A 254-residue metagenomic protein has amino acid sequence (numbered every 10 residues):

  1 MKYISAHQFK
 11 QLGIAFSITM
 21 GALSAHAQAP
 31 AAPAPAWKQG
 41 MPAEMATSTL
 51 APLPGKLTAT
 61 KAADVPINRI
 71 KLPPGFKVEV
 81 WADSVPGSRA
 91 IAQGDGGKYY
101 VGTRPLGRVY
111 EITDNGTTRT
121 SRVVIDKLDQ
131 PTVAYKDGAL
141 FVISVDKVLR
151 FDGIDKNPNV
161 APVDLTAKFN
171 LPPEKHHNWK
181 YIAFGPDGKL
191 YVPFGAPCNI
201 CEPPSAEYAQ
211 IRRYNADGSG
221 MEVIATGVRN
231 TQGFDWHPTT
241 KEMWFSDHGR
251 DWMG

Functional and structural regions predicted by a protein language model:
K2-G13: Bacterial N-terminal signal peptides that target proteins for export
Y3, A25, E222: Conserved, well-structured beta-alpha core segment at the onset of a catalytic domain
I4-S5, M20, P33, A46: A general, composition-driven signal for non-globular sequence regions
Q11-S24: Bacterial N-terminal signal peptides
Q28-G254: Beta-propeller domains with acidic blade repeats across secreted/periplasmic ectodomains and cytosolic WD/CNH propellers
